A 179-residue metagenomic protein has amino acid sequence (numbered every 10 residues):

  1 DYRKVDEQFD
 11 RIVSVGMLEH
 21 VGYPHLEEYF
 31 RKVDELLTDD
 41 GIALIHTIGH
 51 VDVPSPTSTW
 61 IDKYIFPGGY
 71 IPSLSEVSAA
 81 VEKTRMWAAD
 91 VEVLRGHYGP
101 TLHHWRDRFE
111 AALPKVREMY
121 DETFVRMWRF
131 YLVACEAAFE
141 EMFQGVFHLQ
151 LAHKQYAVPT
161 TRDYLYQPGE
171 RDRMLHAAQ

Functional and structural regions predicted by a protein language model:
Y2-V13: A short acidic, Gly/Pro-enriched loop at the edge of an enzyme's catalytic core that lines a small-molecule cofactor
K4, H20-V21: A short His-aromatic
I12-V13, V33, E136-F139: Ligand-binding pocket scaffold of soluble enzyme catalytic domains
V15-E19: Residues lining the SAM
L26-Y29, I45-T47, V53: Serine-hydrolase catalytic core recognition
E27-I42: A short glycine-rich, Lys/Arg-flanked "PGG" loop and its adjoining helix->strand segment in the class I
I48-P159, R173-M174: Substrate-binding/catalytic lobe of Class I Rossmann-like enzymes that use SAM or dcSAM, i.e., the mid-to-C-terminal
D163-Q179: Short, cationic low-complexity segments
